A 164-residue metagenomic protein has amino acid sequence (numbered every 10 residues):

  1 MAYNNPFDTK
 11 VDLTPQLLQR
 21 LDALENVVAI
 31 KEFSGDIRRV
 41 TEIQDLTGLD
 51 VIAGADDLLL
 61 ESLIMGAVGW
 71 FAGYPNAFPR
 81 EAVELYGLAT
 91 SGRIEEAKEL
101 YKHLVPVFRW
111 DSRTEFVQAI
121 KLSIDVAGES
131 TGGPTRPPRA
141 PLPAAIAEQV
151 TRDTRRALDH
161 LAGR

Functional and structural regions predicted by a protein language model:
M1-D50: Glycine/proline-rich, positively charged, aromatic-decorated active-site loop/lid region on the catalytic face
N5, D56, P75: Short, ordered loop/turn segments at secondary-structure junctions
D36, A55-D56: Helix N-cap/beta->alpha junction signal
V40-T41, D57-M65: Catalytic cores of alpha/beta
L49-A55, G69-G73: Short hydrophobic/aromatic-enriched beta-strand-loop microsegments
L63-R164: Structured C-terminal cap/extension of enzyme domains
